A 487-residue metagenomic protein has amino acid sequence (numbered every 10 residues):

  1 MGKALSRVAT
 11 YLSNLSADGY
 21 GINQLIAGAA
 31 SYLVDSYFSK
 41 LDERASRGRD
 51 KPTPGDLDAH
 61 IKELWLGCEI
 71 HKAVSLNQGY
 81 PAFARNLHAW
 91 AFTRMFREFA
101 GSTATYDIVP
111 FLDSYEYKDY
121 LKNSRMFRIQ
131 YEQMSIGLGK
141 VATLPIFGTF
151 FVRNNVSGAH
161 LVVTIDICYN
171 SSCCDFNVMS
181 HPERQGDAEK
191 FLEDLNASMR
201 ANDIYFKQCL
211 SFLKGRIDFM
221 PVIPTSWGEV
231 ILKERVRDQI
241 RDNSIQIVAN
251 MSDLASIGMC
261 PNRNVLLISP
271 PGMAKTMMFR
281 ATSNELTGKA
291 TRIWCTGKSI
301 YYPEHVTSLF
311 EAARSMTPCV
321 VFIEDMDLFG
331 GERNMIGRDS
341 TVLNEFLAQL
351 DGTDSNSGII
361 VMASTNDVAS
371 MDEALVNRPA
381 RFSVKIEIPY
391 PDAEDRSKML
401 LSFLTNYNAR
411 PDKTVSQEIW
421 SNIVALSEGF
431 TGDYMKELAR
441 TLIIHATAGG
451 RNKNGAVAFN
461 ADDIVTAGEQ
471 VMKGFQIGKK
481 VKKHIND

Functional and structural regions predicted by a protein language model:
G2-A249, P261-N262, L267, D487: AAA+ P-loop ATPase mechanoenzymes
D187-D194, M278, M399, L438: Hydrophobic side chains in well-ordered alpha-helices
W227-I423: Walker A/P-loop NTP-binding motif of AAA+ ATPase domains
E311, R378, A393-D487: C-terminal alpha-helical "lid" subdomain
